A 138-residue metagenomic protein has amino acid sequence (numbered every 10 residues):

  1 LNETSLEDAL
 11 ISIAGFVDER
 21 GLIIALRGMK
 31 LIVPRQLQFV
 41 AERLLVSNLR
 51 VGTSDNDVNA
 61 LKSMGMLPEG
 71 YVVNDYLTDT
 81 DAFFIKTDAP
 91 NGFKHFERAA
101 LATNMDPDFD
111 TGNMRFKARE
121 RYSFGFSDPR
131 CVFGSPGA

Functional and structural regions predicted by a protein language model:
L1-G15, A25-K30, Q36-A138: Sequence/fold signature of self-assembling virion shell proteins
V17-R20: Short aromatic-glycine motifs in intrinsically disordered, low-complexity regions
